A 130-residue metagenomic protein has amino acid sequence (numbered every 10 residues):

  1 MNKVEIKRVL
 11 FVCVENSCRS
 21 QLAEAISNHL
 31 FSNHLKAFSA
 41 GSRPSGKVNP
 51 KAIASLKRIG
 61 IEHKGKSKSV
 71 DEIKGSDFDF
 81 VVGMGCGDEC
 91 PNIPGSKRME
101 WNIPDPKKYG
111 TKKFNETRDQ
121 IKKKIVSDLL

Functional and structural regions predicted by a protein language model:
N2-L130: Short polar/charged helix/loop
